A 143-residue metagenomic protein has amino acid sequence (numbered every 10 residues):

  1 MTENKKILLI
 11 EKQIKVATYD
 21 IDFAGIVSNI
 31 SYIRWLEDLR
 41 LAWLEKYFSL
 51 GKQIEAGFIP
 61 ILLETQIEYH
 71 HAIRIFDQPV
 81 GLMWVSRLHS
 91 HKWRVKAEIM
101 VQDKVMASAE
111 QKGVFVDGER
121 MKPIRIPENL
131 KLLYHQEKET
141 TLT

Functional and structural regions predicted by a protein language model:
M1-V80, L88-T143: Terminal targeting signals and extreme-terminal segments of soluble enzymes
